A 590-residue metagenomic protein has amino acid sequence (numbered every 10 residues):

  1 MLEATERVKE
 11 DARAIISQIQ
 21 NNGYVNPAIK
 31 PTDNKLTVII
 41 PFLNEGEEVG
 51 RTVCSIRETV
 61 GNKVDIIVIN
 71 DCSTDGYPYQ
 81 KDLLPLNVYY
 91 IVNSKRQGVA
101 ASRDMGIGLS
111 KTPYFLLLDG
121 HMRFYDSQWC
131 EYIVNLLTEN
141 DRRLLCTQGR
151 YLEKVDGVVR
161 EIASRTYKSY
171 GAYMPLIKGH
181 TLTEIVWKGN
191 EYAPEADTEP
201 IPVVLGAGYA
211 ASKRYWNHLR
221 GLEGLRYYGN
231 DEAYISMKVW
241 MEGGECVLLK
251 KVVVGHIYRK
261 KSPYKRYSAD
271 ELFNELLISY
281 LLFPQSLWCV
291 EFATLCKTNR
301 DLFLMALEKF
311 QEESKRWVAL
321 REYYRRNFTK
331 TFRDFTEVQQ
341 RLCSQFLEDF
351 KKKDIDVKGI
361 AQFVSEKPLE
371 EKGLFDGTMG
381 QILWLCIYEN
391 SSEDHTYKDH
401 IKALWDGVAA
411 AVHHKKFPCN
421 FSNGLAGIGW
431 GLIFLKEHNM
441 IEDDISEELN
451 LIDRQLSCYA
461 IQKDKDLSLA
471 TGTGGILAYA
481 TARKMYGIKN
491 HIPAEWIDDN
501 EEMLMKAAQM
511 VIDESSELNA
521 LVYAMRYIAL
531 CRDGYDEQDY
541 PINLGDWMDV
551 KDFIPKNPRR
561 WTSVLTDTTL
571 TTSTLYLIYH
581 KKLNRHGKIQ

Functional and structural regions predicted by a protein language model:
M1-S17, E48, L205-G206, Y267-F346: Terminal low-complexity segments of carbohydrate-biosynthetic enzymes
M1-S55: N-proximal low-complexity "stem/linker" segments adjacent to membrane-targeting elements
C54-K63: Short, acidic, metal-binding catalytic loop of nucleotide-sugar glycosyltransferases
N70-Y79, R123: A conserved acidic beta->alpha catalytic loop
P78, S94-L109: Glycine-rich, basic loop-to-helix element that forms the pyrophosphate-binding segment of sugar-nucleotide handling
A100, L182-A210, A269-D270: A recurrent flexible, glycine/aromatic-enriched loop bordering the glycosyltransferase active site that acts as
F115: Short aromatic/hydrophobic "clamp" motif used to bind/position activated sugar donors
R123, S127-G179: Conserved donor NDP-sugar-binding/catalytic core segment of glycosyltransferases
